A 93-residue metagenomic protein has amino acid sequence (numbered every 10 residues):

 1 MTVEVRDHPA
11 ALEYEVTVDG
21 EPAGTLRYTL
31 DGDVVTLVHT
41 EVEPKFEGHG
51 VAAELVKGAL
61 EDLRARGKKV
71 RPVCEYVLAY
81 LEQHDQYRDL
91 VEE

Functional and structural regions predicted by a protein language model:
M1-R6: Conserved N-terminal entry element of GNAT/NAT acetyltransferase domains
H8-A10, D31: Structural motif
E13-A23: Conserved beta-hairpin
E15, V34-T36: General beta-strand recognition
E21-T29, T36: Conserved beta-strand in the GNAT
T40-E47: A short, internal acetyl-CoA/4′-phosphopantetheine-binding micro-motif in the GNAT/acyltransferase core
G48-A59: Conserved acetyl-CoA-binding loop-helix of GNAT-fold acetyltransferases
G58-E93: C-terminal structural segments of small proteins and small subunits
